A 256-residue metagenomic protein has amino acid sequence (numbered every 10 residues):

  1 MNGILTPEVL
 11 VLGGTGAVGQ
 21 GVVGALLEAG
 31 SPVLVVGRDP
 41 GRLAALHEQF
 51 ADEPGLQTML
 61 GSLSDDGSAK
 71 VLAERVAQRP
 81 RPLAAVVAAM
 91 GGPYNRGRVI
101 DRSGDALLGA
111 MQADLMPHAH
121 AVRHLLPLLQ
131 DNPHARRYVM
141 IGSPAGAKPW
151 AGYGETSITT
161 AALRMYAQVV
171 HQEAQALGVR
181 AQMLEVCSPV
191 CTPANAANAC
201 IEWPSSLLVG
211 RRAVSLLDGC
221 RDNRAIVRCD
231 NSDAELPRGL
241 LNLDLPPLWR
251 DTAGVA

Functional and structural regions predicted by a protein language model:
T15-G16: Conserved glycine-rich cofactor-binding loop
G30-A45: Conserved glycine-rich Rossmann-like NAD(P)H-binding loop of the short-chain dehydrogenase/reductase
F50-G67: Rossmann-fold cofactor-recognition segment
E74, Q78, A113-P133: Amphipathic alpha-helical dimer-interface segment in Rossmann-like NAD(P)H-dependent oxidoreductases
V87-R96: Conserved NAD(P)H cofactor-binding loop of Rossmann-fold oxidoreductase domains
I100-A119: Catalytic Tyr-X3-Lys loop
A110, Q130-L163, A167-Q168, Q172-Q175: Catalytic loop of short-chain dehydrogenase/reductase
A176-T192, A196-A253: C-terminal helical subdomain
